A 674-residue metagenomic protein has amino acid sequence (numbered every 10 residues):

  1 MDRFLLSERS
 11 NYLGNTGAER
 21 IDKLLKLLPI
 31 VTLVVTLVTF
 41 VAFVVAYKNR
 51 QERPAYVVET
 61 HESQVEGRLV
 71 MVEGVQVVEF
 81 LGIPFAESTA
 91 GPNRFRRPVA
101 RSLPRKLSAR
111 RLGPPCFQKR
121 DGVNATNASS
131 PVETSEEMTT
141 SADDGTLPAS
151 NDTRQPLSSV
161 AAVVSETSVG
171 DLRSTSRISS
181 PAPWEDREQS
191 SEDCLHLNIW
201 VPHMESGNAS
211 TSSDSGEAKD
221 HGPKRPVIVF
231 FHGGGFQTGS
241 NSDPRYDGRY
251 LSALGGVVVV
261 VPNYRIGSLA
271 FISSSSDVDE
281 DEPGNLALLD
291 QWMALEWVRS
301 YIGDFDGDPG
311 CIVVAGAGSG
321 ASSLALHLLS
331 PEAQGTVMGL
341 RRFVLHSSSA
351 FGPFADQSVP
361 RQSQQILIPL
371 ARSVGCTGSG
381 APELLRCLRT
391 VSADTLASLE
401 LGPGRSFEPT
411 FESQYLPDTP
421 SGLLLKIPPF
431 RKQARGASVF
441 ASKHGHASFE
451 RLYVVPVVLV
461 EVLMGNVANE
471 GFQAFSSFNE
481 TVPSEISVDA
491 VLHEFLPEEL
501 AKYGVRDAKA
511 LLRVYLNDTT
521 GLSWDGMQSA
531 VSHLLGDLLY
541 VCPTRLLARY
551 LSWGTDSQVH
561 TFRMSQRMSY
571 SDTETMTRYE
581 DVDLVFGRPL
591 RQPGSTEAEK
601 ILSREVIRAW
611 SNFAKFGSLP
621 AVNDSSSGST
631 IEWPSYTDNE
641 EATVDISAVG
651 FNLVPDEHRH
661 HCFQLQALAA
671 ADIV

Functional and structural regions predicted by a protein language model:
D2-E8, Y12-L288, P309, P593-V606 (+3 more regions): Non-catalytic accessory segments of hydrolases
K26-F43, A142, A182-A381, L416-D418 (+4 more regions): Serine-hydrolase-like catalytic core of hydrolytic proteins
T32, D144, D281, A350-A355 (+1 more regions): Substrate-gating cap/lid region and adjacent catalytic-acid/histidine neighborhood within extracellular/lumenal
F85, L388, V582-L584, V644: Bulky hydrophobic/aromatic "packing anchor" residues in well-ordered structure
I368-G402: Accessory cap/linker subdomain of secreted extracellular hydrolases
A614: Catalytic active-site module of serine/aspartate enzymes centered on a nucleophile-bearing elbow/loop
S626-V644: Active-site-proximal substrate-binding core of FAD-dependent oxidoreductases
